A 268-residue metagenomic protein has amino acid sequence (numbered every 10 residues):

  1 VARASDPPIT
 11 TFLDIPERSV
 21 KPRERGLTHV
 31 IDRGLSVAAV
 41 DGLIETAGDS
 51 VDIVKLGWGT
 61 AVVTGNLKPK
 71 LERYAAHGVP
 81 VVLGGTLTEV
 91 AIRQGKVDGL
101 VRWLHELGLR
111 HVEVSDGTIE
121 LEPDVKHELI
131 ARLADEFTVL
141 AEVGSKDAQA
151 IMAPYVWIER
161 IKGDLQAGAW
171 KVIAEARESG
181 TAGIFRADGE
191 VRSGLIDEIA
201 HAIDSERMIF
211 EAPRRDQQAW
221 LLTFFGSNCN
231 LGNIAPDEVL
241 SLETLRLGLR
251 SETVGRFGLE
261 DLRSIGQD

Functional and structural regions predicted by a protein language model:
V1-R73: Conserved N-terminal beta1-alpha1 strand-loop-helix module at the mouth
R3-P16, E198-D268: C-terminal alpha-helical cap/extension of soluble enzyme domains
E24-A38, G57-A61, V82-K96, E142-V156: Active-site mouth loops of central-metabolism enzymes
R25-I31, D52-L56, V81-G85, V112-V114 (+4 more regions): Hydrophobic faces of well-ordered beta-strands that scaffold small-molecule active sites in alpha/beta enzyme cores
A38, A61-R73, V90-L100, G117-F137 (+4 more regions): Active-site-adjacent beta->alpha loops and helix N-cap segments on the catalytic face of soluble alpha/beta enzymes
L43-A47, Y74, W103-L107, R132-L133 (+3 more regions): Generic structural signal for hydrophobic
K96-R102, M152-Q166, P213-S227: Catalytic cores of alpha/beta
H105-I184: Conserved anion-binding
